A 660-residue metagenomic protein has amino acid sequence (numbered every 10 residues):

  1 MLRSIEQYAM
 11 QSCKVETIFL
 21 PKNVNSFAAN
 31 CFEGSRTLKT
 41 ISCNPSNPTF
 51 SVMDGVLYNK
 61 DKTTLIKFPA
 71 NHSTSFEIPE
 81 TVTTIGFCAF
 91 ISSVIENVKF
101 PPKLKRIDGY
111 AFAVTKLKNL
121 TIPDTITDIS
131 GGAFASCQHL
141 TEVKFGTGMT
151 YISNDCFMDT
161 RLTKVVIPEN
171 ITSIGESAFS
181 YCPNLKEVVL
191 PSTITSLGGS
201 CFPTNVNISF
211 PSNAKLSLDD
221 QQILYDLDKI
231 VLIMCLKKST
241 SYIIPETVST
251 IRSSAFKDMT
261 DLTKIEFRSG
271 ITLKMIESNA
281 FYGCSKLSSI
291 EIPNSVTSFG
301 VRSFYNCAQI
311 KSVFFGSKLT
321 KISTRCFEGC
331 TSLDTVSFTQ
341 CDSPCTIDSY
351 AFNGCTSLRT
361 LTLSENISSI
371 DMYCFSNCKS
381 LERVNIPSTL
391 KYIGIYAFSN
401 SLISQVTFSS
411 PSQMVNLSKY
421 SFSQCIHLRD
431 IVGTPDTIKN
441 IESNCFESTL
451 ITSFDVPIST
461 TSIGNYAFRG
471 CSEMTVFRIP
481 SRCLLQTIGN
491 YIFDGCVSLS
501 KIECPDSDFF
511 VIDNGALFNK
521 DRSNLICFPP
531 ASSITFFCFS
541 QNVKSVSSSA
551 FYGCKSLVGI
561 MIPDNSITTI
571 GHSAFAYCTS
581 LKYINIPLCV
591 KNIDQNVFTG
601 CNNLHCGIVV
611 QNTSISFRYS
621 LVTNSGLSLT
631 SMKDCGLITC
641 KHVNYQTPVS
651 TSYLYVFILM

Functional and structural regions predicted by a protein language model:
M1-S4, S12-S26, R36-G55, T63 (+24 more regions): Structural signature of tandem-repeat unit edges
E6-A9, A29-C31, K67, G86-A89 (+19 more regions): Consensus positions within tandem repeat domains that build extended binding/scaffold surfaces
C201, F617-S628: Short, aromatic/basic amphipathic alpha-helical patches
V649-M660: Cleavable C-terminal sorting propeptides in eukaryotic secreted/cell-surface proteins
